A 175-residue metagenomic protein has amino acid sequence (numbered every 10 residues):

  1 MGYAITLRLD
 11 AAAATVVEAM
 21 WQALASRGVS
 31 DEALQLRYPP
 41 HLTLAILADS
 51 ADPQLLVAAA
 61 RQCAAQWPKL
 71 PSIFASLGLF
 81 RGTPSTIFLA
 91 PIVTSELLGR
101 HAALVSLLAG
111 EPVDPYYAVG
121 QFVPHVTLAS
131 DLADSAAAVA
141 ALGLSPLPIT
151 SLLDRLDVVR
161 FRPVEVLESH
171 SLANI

Functional and structural regions predicted by a protein language model:
M1-P71, S95-L152, E168-I175: Basic, often amphipathic N-terminal segments
L7, L89-I92, V158: Short beta-strand element of the conserved SAM-dependent methyltransferase core
A75-P84, V119-F122, L156-V166: Short proline/glycine- and acidic-rich turn/helix-capping motifs at secondary-structure junctions
P84-S85, I92-S95: Charge-rich, low-complexity N-terminal segments
